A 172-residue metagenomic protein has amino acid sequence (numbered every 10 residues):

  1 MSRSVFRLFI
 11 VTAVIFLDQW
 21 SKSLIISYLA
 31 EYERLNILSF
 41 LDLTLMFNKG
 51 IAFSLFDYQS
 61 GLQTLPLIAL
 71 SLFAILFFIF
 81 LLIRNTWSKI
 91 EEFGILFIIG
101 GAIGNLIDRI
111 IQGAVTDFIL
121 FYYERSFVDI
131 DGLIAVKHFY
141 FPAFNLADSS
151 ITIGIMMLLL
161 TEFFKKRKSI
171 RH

Functional and structural regions predicted by a protein language model:
M1-H172: Alpha-helical transmembrane bundles and membrane-interface segments of multipass inner-membrane proteins
